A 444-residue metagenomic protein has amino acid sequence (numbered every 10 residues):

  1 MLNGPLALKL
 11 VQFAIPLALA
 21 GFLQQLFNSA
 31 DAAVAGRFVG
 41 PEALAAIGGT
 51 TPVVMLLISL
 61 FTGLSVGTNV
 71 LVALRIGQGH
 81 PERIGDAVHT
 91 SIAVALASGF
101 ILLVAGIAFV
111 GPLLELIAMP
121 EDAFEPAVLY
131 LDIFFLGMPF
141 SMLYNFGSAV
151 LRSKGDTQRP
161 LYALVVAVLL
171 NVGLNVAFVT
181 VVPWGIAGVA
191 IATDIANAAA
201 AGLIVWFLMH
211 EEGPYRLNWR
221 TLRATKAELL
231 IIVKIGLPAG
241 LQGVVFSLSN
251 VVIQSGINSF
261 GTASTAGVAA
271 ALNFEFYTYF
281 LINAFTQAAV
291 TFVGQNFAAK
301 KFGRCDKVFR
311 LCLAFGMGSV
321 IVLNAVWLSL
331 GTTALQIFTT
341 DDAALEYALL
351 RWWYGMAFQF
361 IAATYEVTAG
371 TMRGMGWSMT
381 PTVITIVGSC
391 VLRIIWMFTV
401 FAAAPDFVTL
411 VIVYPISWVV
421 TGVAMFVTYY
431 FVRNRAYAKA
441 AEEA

Functional and structural regions predicted by a protein language model:
M1-A14, V72-G137, V181-L237, V293-F358 (+1 more regions): Short alpha-helical transmembrane segments in multi-pass integral membrane proteins
N3, A7-L26, A30, V53 (+9 more regions): Residue-level signal for short hydrophobic patches within transmembrane helices of multi-pass membrane transporters
Q12-D31, I133, Y144, A167 (+4 more regions): Transmembrane helical elements of multi-pass membrane transporters/channels
F22, L26-A45, L114-E121, A177-W184 (+5 more regions): Helix-terminus/linker motif at the lipid-water interface of multi-pass membrane proteins
V39-P52, V128-L131, A190, T262-Y277 (+2 more regions): Small-residue hotspots at the loop-to-helix junctions and early N-terminal turns of transmembrane alpha-helices
L44-V104, S141-P160, G267-G331, A362-T385: Small-residue-rich hydrophobic transmembrane alpha-helices
L56-S59, N171-N175, A200-V205, Y277-F280 (+3 more regions): Hydrophobic transmembrane alpha-helices of multi-pass small-molecule transporters
S65, N69, I133-R152, P160-N171 (+5 more regions): Short runs within selected transmembrane alpha-helices of multi-pass transporters and secretion channels
